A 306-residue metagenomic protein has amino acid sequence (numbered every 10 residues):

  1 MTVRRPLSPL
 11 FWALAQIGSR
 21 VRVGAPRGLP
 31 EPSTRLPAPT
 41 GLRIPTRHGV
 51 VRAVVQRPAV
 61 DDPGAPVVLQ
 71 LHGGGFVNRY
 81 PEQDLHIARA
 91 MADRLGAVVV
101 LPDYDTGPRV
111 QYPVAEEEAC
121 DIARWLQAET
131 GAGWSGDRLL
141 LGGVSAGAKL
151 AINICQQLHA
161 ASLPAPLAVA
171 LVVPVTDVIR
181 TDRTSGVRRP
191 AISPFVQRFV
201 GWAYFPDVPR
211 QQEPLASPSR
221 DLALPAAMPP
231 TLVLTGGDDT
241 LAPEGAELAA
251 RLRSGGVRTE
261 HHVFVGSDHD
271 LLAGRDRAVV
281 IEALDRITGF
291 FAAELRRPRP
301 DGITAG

Functional and structural regions predicted by a protein language model:
M1-R43: An N-terminal hydrophobic leader/cap segment in hydrolases
L7, L42, G49-G306: Alpha/beta-hydrolase superfamily serine-hydrolase fold, recognizing
